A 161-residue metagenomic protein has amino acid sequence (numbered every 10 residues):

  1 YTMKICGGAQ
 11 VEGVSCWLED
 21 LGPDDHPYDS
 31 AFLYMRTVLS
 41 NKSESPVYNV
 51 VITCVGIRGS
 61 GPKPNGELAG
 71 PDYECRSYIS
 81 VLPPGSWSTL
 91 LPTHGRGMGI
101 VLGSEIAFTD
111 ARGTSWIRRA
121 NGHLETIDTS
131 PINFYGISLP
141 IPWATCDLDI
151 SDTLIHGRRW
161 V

Functional and structural regions predicted by a protein language model:
Y1-V47, G61: Membrane-proximal alpha-helical anchors
N41-P46, F108-T114: A short, structured loop/turn motif at beta-sheet edges
R58-G97: Intrinsically disordered, low-complexity Pro/Gly/Ser/Thr-rich segments with frequent PxxP/GP/PP motifs and embedded
G97-A111: Short, surface-exposed ligand- or partner-binding patches at beta-edge/loop junctions that are enriched in aromatics
A111-V161: Acidic, serine/threonine- and proline-rich intrinsically disordered appendage/tail regions
